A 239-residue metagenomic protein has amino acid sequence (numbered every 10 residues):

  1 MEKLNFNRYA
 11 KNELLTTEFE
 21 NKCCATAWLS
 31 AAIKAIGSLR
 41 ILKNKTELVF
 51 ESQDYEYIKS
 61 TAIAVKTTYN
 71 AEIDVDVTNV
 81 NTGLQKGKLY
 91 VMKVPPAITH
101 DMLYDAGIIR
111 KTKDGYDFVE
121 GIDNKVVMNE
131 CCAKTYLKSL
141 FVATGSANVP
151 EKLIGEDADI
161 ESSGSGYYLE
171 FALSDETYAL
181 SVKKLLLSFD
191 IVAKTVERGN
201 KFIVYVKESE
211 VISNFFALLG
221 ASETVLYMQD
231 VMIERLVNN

Functional and structural regions predicted by a protein language model:
M1-E47, E51-T61, V65: N-terminal, positively charged regions that mediate nucleic acid binding
S52, I58-K59, I63-Q229: DNA-contacting interfaces and partner/effector-binding or oligomerization modules in DNA-centric proteins
I233-N239: Conserved alpha/beta core segments of nucleic-acid transaction machinery
